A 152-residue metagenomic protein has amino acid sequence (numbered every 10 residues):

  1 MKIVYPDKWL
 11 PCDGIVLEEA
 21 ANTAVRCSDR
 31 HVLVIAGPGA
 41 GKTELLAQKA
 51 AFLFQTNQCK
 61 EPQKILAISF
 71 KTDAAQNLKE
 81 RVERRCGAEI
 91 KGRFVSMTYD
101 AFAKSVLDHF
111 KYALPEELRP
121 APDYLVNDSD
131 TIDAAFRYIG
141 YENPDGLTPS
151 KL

Functional and structural regions predicted by a protein language model:
M1-P115: P-loop NTPase Walker
G92-R93, Y112-L152: ATP-hydrolysis module of ASCE/P-loop NTPase motor domains, specifically the Walker B Asp-Glu catalytic pair
